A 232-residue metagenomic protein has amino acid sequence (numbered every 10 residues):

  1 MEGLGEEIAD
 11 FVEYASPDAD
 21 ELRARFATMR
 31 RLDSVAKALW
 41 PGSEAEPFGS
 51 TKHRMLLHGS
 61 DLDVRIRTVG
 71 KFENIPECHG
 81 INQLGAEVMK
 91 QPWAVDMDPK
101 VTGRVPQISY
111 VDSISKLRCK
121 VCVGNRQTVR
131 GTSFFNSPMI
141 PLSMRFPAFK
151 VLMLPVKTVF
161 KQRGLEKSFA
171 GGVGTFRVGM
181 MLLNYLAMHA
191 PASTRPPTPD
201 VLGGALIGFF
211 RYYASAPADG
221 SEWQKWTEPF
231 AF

Functional and structural regions predicted by a protein language model:
M1-F232: Non-catalytic helical "accessory" subdomain of NTase-fold nucleotidyltransferases
